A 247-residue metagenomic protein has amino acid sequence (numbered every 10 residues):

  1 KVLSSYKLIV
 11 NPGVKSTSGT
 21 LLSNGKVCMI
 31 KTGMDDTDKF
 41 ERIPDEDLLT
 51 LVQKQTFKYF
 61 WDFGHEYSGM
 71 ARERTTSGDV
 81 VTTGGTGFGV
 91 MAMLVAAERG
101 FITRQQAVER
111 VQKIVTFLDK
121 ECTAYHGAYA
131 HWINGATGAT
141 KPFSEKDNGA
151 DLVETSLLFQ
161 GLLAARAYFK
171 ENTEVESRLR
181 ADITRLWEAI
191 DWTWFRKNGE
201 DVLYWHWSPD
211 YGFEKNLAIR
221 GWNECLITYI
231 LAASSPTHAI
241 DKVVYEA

Functional and structural regions predicted by a protein language model:
K1-D38: Acidic, low-complexity Ser/Thr/Gly/Pro-rich repeat segments typical of extracellular/periplasmic and surface-exposed
S18, F63-Y67, M93, C122 (+5 more regions): Sec/Tat-exported extracytoplasmic proteins
D36-D45, F88-I102, F117, L157-N172 (+1 more regions): Well-ordered alpha-helical scaffold segments within catalytic/enzyme domains
D36-V81, Y125-A128, W132, A233: Low-complexity, Ser/Thr/Pro/Gly-enriched N-terminal "stalk/linker" regions
E46, G127-T155, E171-A247: Extended ligand-binding clefts on enzyme/binding-domain cores
V52, S77-M91, A150-Q160, A218-C225: Aromatic- and histidine-enriched alpha-helix N-cap/loop-to-helix transition segments that scaffold the rims
Q55, G78, Q105-K120, F143-E145 (+4 more regions): Active-site-adjacent structural elements in enzyme catalytic domains
D79-G87, M91-N148: Membrane helical hairpin/interfacial module
